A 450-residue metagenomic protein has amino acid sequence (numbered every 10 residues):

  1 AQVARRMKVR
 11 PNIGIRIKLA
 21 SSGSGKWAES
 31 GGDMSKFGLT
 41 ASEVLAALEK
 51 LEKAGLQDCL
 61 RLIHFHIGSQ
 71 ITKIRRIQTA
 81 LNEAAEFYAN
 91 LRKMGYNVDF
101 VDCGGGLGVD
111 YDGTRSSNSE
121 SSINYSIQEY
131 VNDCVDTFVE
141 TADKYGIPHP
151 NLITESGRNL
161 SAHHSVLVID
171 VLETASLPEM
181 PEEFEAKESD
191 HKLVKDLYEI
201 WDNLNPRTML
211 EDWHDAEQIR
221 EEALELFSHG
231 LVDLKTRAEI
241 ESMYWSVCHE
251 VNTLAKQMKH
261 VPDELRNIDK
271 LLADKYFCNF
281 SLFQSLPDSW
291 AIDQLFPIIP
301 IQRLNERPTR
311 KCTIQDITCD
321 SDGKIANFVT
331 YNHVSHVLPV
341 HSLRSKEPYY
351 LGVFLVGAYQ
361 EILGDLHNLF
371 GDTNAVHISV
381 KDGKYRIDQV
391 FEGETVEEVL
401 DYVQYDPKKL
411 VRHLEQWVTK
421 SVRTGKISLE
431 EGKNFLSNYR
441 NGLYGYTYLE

Functional and structural regions predicted by a protein language model:
A1-D102, L107-G113, N124-E129, T137 (+1 more regions): Active-site-proximal beta-alpha core segment in soluble small-molecule metabolic enzymes
S116-S119: Active-site cleft segment of glycoside hydrolase catalytic domains centered on the general acid/base Glu
Y125, D133, V139-E450: Charged (often Lys/Glu-rich) extended helix/loop segments that serve as interaction or gating elements
